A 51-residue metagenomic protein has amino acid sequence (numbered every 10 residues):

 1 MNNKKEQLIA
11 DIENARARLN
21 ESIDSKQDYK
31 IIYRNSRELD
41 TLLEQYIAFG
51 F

Functional and structural regions predicted by a protein language model:
M1-F51: Extended, charge-rich alpha-helical interface modules
